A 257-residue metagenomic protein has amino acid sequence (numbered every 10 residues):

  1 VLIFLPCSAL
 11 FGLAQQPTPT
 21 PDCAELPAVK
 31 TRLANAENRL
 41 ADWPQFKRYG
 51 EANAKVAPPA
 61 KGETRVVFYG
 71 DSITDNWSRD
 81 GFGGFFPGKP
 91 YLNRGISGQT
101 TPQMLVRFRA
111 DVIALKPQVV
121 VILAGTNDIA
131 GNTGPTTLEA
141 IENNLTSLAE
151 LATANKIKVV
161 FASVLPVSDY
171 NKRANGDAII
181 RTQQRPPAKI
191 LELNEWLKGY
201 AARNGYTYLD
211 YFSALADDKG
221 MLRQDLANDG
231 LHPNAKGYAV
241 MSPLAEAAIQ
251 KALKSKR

Functional and structural regions predicted by a protein language model:
V1-V67, T74-D75, R79, G84 (+3 more regions): N-terminal secretory targeting modules
A41-F46, I96-T100, P186: Short, flexible loop segments at the rims of nucleotide/cofactor-binding pockets, characterized by
V67-Y69, L92: Conserved beta-strand elements of the Class I
Y69-G70, A162: Short hydrophobic segments within beta-strands
S72-I73, G95: Catalytic nucleophile serine of serine hydrolases, specifically the conserved "nucleophile elbow" pentapeptide
N76, T100-T101: Short substrate-entry loop that stabilizes the transition state in hydrolases
G84-P90, Q99, L105-R257: Alpha-helical cap/lid subdomain in secreted, periplasmic, or secretory-pathway luminal O-acyl-processing enzymes
